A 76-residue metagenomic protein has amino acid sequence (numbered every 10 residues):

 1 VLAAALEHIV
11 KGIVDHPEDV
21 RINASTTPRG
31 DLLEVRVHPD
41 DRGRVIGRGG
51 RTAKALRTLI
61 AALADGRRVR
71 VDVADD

Functional and structural regions predicted by a protein language model:
V1-R42, A53-D76: RNA-contacting regions in translation and RNA-metabolism proteins, encompassing KH/S1 modules where present
I46-R51: Glycine-centered tight-turn and secondary-structure capping sites
